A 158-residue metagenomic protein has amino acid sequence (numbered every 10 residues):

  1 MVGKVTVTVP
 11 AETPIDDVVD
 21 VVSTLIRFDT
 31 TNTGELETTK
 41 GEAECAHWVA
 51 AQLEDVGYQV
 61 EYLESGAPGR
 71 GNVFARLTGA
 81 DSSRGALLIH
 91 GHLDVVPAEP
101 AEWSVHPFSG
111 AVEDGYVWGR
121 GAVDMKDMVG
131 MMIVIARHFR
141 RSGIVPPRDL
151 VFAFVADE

Functional and structural regions predicted by a protein language model:
V7-A122, V129, H138-R148: Acidic/His- and Gly-rich active-site-bordering loop/insert found across diverse amide/peptide-bond hydrolases
I133, P147-E158: Histidine/acidic-residue-rich, glycine-tolerant segments that coordinate divalent metal ions
